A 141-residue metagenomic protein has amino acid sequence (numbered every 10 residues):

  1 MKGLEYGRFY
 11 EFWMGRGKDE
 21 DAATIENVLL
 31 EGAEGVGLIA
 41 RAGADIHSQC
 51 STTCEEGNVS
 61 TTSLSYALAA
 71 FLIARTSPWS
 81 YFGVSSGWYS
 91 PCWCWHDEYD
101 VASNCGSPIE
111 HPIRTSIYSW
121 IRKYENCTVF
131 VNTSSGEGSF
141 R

Functional and structural regions predicted by a protein language model:
M1-R141: Glycan-processing catalytic domains of CAZymes
